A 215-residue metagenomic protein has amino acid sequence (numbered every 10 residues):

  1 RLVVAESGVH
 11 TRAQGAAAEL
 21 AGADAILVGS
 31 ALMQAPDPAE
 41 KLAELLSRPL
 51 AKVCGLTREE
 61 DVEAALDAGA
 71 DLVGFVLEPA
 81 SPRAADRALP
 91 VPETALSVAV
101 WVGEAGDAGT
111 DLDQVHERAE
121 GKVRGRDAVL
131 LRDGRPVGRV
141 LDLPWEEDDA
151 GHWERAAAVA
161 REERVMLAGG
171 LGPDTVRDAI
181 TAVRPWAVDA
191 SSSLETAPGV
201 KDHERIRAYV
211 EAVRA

Functional and structural regions predicted by a protein language model:
A5, V9-V28, R58-A68, G103-G121 (+5 more regions): Catalytic cores of alpha/beta
A5-E6, S30-A31, K52-T57, L72-A84 (+2 more regions): Catalytic beta/alpha-barrel core
A17, R87-P92: Short, aromatic/basic amphipathic alpha-helical patches
A21-L42, A70-P82, H116-G121, P144-E146 (+1 more regions): Glycine-rich phosphate-binding active-site loops on the catalytic face of alpha/beta enzymes
E40-K52: Short domain-boundary/entry signatures in modular proteins, especially in secreted/extracellular architectures
L46, P90-L96: Short acidic, glycine/proline-enriched helix-loop-strand junctions
V53-L56, R139-L143, E147, H152-A160 (+1 more regions): Internal alpha/beta domain cores that form substrate/cofactor-binding pockets in large enzymes and binding proteins
